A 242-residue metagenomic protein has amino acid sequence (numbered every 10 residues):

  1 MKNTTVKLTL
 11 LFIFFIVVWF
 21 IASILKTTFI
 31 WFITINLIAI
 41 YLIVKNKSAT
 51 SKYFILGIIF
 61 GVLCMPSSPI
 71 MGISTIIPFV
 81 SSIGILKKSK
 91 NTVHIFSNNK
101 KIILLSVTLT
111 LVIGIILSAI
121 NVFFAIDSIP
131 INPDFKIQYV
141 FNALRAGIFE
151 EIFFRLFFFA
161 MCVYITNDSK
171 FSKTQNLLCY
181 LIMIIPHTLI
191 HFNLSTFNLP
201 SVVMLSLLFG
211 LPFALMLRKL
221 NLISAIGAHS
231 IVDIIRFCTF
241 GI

Functional and structural regions predicted by a protein language model:
M1-F12, N46-A49, S172-Q175: N-terminal membrane topogenic signal
K2-T4, Y41-Y53, L215-A225: Membrane-helix interface "capping/anchor" motifs
N3-I35: Extended, compositionally biased non-globular segments that define protein topology
F14-A22, G57-S67, G114-I120, M183-N193 (+1 more regions): Aromatic-anchored segments of alpha-helical transmembrane domains
I24-K26, P66-G72, R145, F192-L199: Membrane-interface helix caps and helix-loop-helix hairpins in membrane proteins
K26-N36, K47-L86: Alpha-helical transmembrane segments in multi-pass membrane proteins
G84-G147, V163-S169: Juxtamembrane helix-loop-helix connectors linking adjacent transmembrane helices in multi-pass membrane enzymes
F135-I242: Transmembrane helix-loop-helix hairpins at the membrane interface of multi-pass integral membrane proteins
